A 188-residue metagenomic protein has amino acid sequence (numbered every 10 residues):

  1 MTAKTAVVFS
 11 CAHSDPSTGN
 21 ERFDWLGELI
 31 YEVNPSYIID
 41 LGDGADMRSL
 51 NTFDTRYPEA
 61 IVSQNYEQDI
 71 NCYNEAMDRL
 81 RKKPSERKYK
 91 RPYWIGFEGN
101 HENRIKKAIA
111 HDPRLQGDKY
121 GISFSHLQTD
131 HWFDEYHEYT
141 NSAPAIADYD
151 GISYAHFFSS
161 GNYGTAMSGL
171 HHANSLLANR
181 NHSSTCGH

Functional and structural regions predicted by a protein language model:
M1-D78: N-terminal active-site segment of His-dependent metallophosphoesterases
C11, D43, G99, G187-H188: Active-site glycine-centered loops adjacent to acidic/histidine catalytic or metal-binding residues that shape
C72-T185: Conserved catalytic scaffold of divalent metal-dependent phosphoesterases
